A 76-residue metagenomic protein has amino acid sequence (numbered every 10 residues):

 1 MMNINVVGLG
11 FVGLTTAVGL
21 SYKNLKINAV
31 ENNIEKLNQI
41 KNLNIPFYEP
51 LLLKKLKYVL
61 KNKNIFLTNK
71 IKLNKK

Functional and structural regions predicted by a protein language model:
M1-K76: Structural/interface elements that position substrates and couple domains in central-metabolism enzymes
